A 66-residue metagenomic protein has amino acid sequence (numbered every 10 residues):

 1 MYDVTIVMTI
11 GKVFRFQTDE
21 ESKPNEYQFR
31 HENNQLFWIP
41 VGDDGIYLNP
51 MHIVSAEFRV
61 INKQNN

Functional and structural regions predicted by a protein language model:
M1-D3, L36, G45: A generic structural signal for beta-strand entry/edge sites
M1-E32: N-terminal acidic leader/helix
F29-D43: Acidic, aromatic-enriched beta-alpha/helix-loop junctions
I39-N66: Short, mixed-charge low-complexity intrinsically disordered segments
